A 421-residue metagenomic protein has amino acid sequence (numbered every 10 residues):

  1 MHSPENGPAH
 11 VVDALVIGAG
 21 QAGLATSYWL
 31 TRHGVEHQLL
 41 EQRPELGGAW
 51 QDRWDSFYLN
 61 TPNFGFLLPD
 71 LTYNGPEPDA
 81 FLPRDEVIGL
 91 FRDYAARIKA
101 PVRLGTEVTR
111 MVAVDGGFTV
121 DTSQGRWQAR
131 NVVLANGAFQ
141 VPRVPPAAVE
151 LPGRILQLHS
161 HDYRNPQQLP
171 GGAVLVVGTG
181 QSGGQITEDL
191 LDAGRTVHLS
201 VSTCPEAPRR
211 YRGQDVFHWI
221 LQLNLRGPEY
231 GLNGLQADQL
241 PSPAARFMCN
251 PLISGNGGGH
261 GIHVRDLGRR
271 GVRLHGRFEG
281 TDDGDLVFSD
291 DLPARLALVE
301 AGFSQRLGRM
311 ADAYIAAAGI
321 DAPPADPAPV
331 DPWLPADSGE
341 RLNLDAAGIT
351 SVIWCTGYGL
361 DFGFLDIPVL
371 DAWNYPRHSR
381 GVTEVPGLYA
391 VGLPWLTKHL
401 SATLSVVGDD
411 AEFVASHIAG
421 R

Functional and structural regions predicted by a protein language model:
H2-R43, G47-A49, D79-R421: Flavin (primarily FAD) cofactor-binding/catalytic cores of flavoenzymes
E45-T72, R97, L267: Redox-cofactor-proximal catalytic regions of oxidoreductases
N74-P78: A short acidic, helix-capping loop that chelates divalent metal ions and anchors anionic groups
